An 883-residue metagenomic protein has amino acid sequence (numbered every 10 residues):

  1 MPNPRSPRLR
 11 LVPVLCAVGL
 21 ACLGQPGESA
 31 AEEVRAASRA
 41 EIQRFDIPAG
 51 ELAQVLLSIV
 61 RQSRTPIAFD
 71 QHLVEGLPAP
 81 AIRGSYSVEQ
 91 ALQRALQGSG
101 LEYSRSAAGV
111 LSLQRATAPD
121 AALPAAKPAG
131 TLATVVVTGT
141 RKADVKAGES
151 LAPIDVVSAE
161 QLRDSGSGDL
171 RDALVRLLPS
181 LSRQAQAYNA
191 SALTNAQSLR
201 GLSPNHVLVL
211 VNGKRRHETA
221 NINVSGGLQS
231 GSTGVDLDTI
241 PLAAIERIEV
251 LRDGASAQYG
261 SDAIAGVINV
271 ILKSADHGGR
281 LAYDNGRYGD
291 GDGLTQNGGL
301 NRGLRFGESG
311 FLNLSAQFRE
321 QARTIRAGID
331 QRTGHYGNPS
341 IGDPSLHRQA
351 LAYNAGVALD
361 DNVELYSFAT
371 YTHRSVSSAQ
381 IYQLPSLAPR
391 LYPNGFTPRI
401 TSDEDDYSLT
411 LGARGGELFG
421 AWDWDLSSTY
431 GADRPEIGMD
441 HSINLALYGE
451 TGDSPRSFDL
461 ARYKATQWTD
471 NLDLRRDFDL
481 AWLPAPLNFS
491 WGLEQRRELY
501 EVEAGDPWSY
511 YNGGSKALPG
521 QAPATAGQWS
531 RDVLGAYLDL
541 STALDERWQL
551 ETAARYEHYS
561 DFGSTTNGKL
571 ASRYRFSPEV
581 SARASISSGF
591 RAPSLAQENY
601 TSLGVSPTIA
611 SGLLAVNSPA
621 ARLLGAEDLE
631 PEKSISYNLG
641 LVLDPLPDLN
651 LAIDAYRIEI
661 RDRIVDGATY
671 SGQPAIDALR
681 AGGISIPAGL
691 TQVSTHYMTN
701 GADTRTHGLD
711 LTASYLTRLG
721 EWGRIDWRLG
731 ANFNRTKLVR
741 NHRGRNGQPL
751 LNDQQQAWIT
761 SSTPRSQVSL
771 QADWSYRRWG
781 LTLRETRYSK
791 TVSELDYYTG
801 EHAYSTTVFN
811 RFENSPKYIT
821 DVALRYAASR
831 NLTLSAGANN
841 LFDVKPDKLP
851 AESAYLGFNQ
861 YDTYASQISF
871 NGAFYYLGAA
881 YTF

Functional and structural regions predicted by a protein language model:
E32-R44, P66-P80, T134-S165, S191 (+1 more regions): N-terminal periplasmic "start-of-domain" segments of outer-membrane beta-barrel proteins
L56-Q62, A108, Q114-R163, R171: Short, acidic, small-residue-rich periplasmic hinge/interaction motif at the N-terminus of Gram-negative outer-membrane
L111-Q114, A143-D144, I154, L174-A220: Extracytoplasmic beta-strand/coil segments of soluble accessory domains associated with Gram-negative outer-membrane
L111-S112, L170-A173, L177, Q197-S198 (+6 more regions): N-terminal periplasmic accessory domains that precede and gate Gram-negative outer-membrane beta-barrel machines
K214-R252: Short acidic/polar hinge/loop motifs at secondary-structure boundaries that mediate gating or recognition
H277-R280, D290-Q380, P385-N394, P398-L411 (+4 more regions): Transmembrane beta-barrel wall of Gram-negative outer-membrane proteins
F396-T410, E417-F419, Y430, R434 (+2 more regions): Outer-membrane beta-barrel transmembrane domain signature of Gram-negative proteins, especially the mid-to-C-terminal
R735, E785-T799, R825-F883: C-terminal beta-signal and adjacent terminal beta-strands/loops of Gram-negative outer-membrane beta-barrel proteins
